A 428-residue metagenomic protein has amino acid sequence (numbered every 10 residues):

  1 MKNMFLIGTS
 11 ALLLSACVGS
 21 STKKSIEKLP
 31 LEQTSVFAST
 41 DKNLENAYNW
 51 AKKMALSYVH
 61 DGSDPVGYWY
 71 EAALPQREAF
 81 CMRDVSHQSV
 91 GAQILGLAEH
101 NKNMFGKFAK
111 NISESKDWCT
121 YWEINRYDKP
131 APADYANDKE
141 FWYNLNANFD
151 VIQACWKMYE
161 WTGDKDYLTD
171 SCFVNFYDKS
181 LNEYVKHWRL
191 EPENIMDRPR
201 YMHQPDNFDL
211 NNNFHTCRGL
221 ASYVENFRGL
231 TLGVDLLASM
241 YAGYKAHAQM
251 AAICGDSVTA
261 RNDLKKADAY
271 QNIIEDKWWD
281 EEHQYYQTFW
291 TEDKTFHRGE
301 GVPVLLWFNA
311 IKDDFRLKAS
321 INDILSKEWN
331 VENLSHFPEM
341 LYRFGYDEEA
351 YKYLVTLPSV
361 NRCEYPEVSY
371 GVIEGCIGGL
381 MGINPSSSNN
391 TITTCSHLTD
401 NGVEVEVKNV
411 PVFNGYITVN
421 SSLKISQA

Functional and structural regions predicted by a protein language model:
K2-G8: Sec-dependent signal peptide recognition, specifically the positively charged N-region followed immediately by
S15-A16: C-terminal motif of bacterial Sec signal peptides marking the signal peptidase cleavage site
P30-K53, L95, F108-Y121, Y159-V234 (+4 more regions): Active-site acid/base region of carbohydrate-active enzymes
T34-L74, L306-W307: Conserved oxyanion/phosphate-binding beta-strand-loop segments in alpha/beta enzyme cores
S39, N46-N49, E78-S113, N175 (+6 more regions): Active-site core of glycosidic bond-cleaving carbohydrate-active enzymes
V66, L74-E78, T120-D150, K165-L168 (+4 more regions): The feature captures the catalytic groove of carbohydrate-active enzymes
Y68, G96-M202, E328-F337, G345-V372: Helix-terminus loop motifs that line ligand-binding clefts
V403-A428: Carbohydrate-binding surface patches
